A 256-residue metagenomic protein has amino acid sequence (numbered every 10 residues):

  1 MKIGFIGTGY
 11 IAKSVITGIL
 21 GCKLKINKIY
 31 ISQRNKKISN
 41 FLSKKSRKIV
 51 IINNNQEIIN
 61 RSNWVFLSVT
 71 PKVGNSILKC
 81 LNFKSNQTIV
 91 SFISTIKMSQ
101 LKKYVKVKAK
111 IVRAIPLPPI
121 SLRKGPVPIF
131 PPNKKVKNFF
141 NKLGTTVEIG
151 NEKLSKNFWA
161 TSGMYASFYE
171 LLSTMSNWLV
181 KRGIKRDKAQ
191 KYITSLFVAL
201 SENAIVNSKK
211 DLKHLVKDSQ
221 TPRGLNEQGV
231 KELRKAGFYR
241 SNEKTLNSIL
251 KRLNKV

Functional and structural regions predicted by a protein language model:
M1-E57, N177-K181: NAD(P)+-binding Rossmann beta1-loop-alpha1 motif at the extreme N-terminus of oxidoreductases
A12, S39, S62, G74 (+10 more regions): A general structural signal for well-ordered alpha-helical segments in protein cores
K13, T17-G21, K44, K79 (+3 more regions): Short, well-ordered alpha-helices that flank and scaffold nucleotide-derived cofactor binding pockets
V15, Y30, I38-F41, V50-I129 (+1 more regions): Rossmann-like NAD(P)(H) cofactor-binding subdomain of soluble oxidoreductases
I29, S39, I58, G74 (+3 more regions): Small-residue helix-packing motif on alpha-helices
N35, S94-I96, L117-I120, L196-V198 (+1 more regions): Glycine-rich beta-alpha junction loops
Q100-K110, G125-W159, G163-N207, S248-V256: Internal alpha-helical scaffold of NAD(P)-dependent oxidoreductase catalytic cores
T194, V198-V256: NAD(P)-dependent Rossmann-like dehydrogenase/reductase catalytic/cofactor-binding core
